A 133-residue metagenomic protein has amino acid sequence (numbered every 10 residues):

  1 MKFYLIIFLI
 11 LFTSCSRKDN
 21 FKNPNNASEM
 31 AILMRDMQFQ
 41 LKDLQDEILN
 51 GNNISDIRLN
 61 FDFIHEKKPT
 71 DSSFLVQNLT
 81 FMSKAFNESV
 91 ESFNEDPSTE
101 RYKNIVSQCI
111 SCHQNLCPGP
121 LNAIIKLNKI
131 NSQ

Functional and structural regions predicted by a protein language model:
M1-F8: Sec-dependent signal peptide recognition, specifically the positively charged N-region followed immediately by
F12-S14: C-terminal motif of bacterial Sec signal peptides marking the signal peptidase cleavage site
S16-V106, L121-Q133: Extracytoplasmic c-type cytochrome modules immediately beyond a signal peptide or single-pass transmembrane anchor
I105-C117: The canonical Cys-X-X-Cys-His
